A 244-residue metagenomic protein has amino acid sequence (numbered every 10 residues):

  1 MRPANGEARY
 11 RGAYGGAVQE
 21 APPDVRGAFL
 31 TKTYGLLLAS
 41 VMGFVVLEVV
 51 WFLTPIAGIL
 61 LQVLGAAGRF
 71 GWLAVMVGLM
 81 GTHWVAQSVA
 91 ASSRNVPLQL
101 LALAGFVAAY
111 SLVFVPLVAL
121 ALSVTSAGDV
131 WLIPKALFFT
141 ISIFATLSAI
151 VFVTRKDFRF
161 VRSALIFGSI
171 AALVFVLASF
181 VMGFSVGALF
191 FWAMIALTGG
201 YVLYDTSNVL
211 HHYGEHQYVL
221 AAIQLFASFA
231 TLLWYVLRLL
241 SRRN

Functional and structural regions predicted by a protein language model:
M1-N244: A hydrophobic alpha-helical transmembrane-helix feature that marks the membrane cores and membrane-interface segments
